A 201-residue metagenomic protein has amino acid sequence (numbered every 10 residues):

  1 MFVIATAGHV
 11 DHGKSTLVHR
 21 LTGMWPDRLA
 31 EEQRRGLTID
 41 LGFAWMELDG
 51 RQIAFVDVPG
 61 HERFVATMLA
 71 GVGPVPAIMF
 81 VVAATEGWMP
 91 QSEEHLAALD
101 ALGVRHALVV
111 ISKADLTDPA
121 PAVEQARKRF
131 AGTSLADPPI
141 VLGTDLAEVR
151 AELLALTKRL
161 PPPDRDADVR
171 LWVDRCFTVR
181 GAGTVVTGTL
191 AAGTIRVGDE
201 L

Functional and structural regions predicted by a protein language model:
M1-F2, D11, G50-R51, P74-I78 (+3 more regions): Short coil/turn connectors at secondary-structure junctions
M1-V58, E62: Conserved G1/Walker A P-loop phosphate-binding module
A7-H9, E31, G36-L37, W45-E47 (+4 more regions): Replace "in large, NTP-powered and nucleic-acid-processing enzymes" with "in large, NTP-powered factors and other
D11, L17, G36, D57 (+6 more regions): Residue-level signature of catalytic and energy-coupling elements of molecular machines, predominantly ATP/GTP-dependent
L17-R20, T67, Q91-A98, P121-R129 (+1 more regions): Alpha-helical scaffold elements adjacent to nucleotide-binding pockets in ATP/GTP-utilizing enzyme cores
R20, M24, H61, G71 (+8 more regions): Conserved, well-folded catalytic cores of nucleic-acid-processing and energy-transducing macromolecular machines
R51-I53, V58-R63, G73-A122: Conserved Switch II/interswitch segment of TRAFAC-class P-loop GTPases
K113-A114, K128-L201: Conserved catalytic-core segments of large NTP-driven translation/proteostasis enzymes
